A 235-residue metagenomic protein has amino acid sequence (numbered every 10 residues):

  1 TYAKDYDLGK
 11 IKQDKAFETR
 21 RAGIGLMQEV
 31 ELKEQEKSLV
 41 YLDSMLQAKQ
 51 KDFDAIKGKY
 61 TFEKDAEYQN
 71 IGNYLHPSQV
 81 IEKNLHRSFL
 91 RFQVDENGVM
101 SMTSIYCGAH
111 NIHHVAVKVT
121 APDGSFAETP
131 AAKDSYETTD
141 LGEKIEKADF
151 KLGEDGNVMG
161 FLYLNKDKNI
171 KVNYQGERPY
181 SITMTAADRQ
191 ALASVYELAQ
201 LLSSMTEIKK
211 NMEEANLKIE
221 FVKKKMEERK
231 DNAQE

Functional and structural regions predicted by a protein language model:
T1-E235: A generic "folded-domain core" signal
